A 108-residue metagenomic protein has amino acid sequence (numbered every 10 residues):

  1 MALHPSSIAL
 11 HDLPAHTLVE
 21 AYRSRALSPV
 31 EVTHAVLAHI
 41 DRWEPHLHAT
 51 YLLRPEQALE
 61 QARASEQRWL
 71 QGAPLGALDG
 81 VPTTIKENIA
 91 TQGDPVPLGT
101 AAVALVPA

Functional and structural regions predicted by a protein language model:
M1-E60: An N-terminal boundary/leader segment
H4, R68-L70, I89: Hydrophobic transmembrane alpha-helix bundles
S6-A9, W43-L47, P74, Q92-D94 (+1 more regions): Glycine-rich, flexible loop/turn motifs
Q61-Q67, P97: Short, basic phosphate-binding NTP loop
S65-V81: Immediate post-signal peptide segment of exported/extracytoplasmic ligand-binding proteins
A77-A108: Enzymes and membrane/adaptor proteins characterized by extended Gly/Ser/Thr/Asp/Glu-rich, aromatic-dotted
